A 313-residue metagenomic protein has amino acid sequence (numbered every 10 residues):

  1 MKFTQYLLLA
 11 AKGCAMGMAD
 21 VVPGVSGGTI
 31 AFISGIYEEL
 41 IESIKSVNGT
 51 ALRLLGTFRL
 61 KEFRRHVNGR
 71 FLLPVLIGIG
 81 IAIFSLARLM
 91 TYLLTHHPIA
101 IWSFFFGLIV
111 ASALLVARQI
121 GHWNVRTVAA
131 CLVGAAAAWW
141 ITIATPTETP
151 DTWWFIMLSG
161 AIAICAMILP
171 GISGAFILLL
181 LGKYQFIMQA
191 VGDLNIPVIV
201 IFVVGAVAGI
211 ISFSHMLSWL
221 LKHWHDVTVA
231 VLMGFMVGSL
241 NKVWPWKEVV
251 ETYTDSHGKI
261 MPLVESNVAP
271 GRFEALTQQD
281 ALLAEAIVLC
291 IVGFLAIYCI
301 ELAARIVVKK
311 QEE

Functional and structural regions predicted by a protein language model:
K2-D20, S26-L169, S173-E313: Multi-pass membrane proteins that catalyze or facilitate reactions on polyprenyl-/lipid-phosphate substrates and their
